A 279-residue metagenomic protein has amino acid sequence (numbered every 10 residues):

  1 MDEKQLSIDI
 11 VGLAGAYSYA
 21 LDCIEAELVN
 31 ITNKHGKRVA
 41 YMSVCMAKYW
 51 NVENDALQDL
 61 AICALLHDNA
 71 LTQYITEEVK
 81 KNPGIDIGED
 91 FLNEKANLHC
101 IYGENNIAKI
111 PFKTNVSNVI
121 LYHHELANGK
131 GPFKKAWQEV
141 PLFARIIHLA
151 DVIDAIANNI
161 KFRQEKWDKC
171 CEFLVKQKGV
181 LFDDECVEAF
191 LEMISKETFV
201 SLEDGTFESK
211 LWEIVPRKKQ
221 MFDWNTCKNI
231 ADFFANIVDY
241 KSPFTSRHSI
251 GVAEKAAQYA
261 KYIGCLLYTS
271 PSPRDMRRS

Functional and structural regions predicted by a protein language model:
D2-Q5, A26-I31, I87, K134-P141 (+3 more regions): A ubiquitous short alpha-helical element
L6-C45, Y49-W50, K228: Intrinsically disordered, low-complexity terminal regulatory regions
I10, E25, F143, A150 (+1 more regions): Signal-transmission coiled-coils
V11-L21, V39, D59-K80, G84 (+5 more regions): Alpha-helical scaffolding flanking metal-ion-dependent phosphate/phosphodiester catalytic sites
D22-A26, V44-A47, D154-N158, V175 (+2 more regions): A broad detector of the eukaryotic-type serine/threonine protein kinase catalytic domain
V29-L60, G131, A136-E139, K241-L267: Alpha-helical phosphate/pyrophosphate-handling elements in metalloenzyme active cores
E165-F222: Cytosolic regulatory/linker segments at or just downstream of nucleotide-handling modules in signal-transduction
Y268-S279: Single conserved hydrophobic/aromatic residue that forms the stacking wall/gate of nucleotide- or nucleobase-binding
